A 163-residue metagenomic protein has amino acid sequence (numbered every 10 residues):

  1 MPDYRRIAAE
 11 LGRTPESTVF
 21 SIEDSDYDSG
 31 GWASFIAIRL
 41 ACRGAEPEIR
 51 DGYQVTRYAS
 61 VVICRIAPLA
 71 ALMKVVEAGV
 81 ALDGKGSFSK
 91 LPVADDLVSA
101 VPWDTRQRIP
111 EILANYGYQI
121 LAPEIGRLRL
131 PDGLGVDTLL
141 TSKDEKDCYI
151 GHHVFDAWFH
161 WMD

Functional and structural regions predicted by a protein language model:
M1-G126: Extended, charge-biased low-complexity segments that typically form long amphipathic alpha-helices/coiled-coils
L113-D163: Acidic, proline/glycine-rich low-complexity IDRs
